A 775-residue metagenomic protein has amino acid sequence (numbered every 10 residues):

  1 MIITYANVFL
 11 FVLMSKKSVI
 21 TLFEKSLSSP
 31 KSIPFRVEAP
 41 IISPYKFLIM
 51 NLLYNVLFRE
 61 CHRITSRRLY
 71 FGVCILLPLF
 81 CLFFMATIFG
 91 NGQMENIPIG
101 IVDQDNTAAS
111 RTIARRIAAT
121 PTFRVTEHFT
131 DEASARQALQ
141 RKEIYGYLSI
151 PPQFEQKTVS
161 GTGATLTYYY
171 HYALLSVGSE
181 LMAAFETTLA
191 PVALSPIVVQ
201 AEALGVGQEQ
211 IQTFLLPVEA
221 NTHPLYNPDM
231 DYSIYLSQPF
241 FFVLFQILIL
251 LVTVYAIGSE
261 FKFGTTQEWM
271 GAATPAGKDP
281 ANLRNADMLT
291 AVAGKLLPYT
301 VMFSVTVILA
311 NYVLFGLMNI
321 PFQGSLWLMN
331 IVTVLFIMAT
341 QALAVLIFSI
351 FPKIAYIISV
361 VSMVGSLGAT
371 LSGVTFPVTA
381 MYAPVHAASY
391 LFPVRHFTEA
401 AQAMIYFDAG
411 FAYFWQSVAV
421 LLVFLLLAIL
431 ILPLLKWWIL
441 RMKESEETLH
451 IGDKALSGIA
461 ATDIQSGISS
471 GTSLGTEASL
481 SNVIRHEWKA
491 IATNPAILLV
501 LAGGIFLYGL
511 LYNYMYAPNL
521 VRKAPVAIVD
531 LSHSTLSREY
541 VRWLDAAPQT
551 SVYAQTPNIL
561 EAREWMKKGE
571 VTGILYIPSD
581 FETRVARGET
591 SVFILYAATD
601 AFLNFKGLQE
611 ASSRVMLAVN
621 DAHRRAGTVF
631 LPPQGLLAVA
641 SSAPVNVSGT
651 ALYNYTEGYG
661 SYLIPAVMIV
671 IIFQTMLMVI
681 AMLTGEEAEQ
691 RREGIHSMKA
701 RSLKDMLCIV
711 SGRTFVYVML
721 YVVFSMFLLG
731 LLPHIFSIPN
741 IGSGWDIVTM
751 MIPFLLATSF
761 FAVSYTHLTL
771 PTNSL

Functional and structural regions predicted by a protein language model:
S43-I234, K454-S661: Extracytoplasmic/periplasmic domains immediately adjacent to an N-terminal transmembrane anchor in multi-pass membrane
F80-F83, H223-L314, L510, T650-P733: Hydrophobic alpha-helical transmembrane segments of multi-pass membrane transport proteins
Y226-D231, P321, G373-A428, Y553 (+2 more regions): Membrane-interfacial helix-loop-helix junctions in multi-pass membrane proteins
P239, V243-I247, L251, F407-L449 (+2 more regions): Alpha-helical transmembrane segments of multi-pass membrane transporters/translocases
A256-A273, I405, L422-L474, R485 (+1 more regions): Junction motif at the cytosolic side of a transmembrane helix
V307-W327, S349-A355, G373-A380, H396 (+2 more regions): Short helix-loop junctions at transmembrane helix boundaries
N330-F351, A369-S372, V423-I431, T749-Y765: Hydrophobic alpha-helical transmembrane segments of polytopic membrane proteins
Y765-T772: Conserved small/polar residues in nucleotide/adenosyl-binding loops
